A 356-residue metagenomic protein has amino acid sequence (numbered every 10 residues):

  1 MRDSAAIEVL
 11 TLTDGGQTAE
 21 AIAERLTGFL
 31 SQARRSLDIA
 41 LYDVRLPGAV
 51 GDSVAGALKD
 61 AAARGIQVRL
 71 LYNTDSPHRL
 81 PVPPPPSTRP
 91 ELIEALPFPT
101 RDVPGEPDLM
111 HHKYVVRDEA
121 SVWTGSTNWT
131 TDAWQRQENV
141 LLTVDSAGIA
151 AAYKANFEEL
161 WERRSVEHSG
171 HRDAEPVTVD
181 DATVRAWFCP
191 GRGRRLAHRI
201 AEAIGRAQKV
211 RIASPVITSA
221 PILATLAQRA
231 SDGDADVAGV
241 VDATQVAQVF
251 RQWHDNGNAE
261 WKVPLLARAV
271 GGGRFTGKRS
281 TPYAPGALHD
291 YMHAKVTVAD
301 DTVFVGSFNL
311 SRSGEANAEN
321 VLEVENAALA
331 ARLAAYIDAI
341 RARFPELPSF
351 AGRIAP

Functional and structural regions predicted by a protein language model:
M1-T27, A49-S165, R172-D181, G193 (+3 more regions): PLD/PLD-like phosphodiesterase catalytic module centered on the HKD motif
L41, Y72, I212-S214: Short glycine-centered, acidic/aromatic-flanked micro-motifs in structured strand/loop junctions that mark active-site
D43-V50, S214-T218: Short, glycine-rich nucleotide/cofactor-binding loops
T183-R185: Basic- and aromatic-lined ligand-binding clefts that recognize polyanionic substrates
C189, S214-P215, P285: Glycine- and other small-residue-rich loops at beta-strand/loop junctions that grip anionic moieties
